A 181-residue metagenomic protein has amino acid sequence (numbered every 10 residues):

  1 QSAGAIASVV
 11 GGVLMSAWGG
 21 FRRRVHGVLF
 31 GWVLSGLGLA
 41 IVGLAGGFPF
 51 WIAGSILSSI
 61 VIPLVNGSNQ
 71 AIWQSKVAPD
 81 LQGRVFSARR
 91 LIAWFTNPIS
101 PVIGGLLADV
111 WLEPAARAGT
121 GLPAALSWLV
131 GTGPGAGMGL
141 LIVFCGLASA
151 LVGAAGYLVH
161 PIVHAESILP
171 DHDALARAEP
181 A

Functional and structural regions predicted by a protein language model:
Q1-A181: C-terminal transmembrane bundle of multi-pass solute transporters/carriers
